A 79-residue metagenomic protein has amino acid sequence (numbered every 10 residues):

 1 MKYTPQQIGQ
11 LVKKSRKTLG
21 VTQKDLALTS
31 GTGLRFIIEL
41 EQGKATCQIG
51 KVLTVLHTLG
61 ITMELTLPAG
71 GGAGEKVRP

Functional and structural regions predicted by a protein language model:
M1-Q7: A detector for short, charged/polar N-terminal pre-domain segments
Q10-D25: Short basic helix-loop element that most often maps to the first helix and adjoining turn of HTH DNA-binding modules
K17, L28, H57: Short polybasic/polar patches that bind polyanions
V21-I38: Short alpha-helical DNA-recognition segment
G50-T66: DNA major-groove recognition helix of helix-turn-helix/homeodomain DNA-binding modules
E64-P79: Short, charged recognition helix plus adjacent turn of helix-turn-helix-like nucleic-acid-binding domains
